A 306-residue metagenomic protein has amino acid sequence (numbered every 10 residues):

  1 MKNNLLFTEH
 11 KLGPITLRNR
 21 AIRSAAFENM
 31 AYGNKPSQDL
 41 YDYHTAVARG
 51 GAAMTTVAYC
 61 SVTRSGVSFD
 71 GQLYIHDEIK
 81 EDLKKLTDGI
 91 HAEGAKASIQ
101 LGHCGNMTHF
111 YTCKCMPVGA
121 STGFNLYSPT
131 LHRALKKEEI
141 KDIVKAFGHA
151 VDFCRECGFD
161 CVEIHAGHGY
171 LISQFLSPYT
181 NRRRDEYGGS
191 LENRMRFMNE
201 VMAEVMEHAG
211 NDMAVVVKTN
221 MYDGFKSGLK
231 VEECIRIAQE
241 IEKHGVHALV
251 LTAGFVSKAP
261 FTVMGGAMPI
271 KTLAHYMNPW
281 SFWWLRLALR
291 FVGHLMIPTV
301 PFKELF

Functional and structural regions predicted by a protein language model:
M1-F306: Flavin-dependent oxidoreductase catalytic cores
